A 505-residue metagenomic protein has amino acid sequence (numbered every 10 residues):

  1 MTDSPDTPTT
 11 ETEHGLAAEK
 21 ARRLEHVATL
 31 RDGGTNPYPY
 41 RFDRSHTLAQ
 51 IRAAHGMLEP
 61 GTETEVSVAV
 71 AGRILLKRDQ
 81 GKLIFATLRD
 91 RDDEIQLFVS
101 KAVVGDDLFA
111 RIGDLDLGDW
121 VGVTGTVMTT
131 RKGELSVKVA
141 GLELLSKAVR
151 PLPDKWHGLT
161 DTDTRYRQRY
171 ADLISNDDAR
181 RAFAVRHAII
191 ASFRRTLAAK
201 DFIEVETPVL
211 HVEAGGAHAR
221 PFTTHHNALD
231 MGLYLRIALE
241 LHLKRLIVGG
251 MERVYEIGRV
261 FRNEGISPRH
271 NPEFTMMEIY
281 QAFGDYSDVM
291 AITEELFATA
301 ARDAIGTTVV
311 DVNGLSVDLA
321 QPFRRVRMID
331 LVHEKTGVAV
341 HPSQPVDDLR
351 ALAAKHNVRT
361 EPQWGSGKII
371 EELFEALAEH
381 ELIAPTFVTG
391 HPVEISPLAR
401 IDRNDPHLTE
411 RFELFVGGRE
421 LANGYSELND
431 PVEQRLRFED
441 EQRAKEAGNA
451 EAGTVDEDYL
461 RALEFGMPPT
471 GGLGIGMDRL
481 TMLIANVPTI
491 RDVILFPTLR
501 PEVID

Functional and structural regions predicted by a protein language model:
T2-D3, T12, L16-A18, V27-G33 (+4 more regions): Class II aminoacyl-tRNA synthetase-like tRNA-binding/catalytic domains
D3-T7, R500: N-terminal membrane/targeting module of cytochrome P450s
L75, D93, M128, V149-R150 (+13 more regions): Short, glycine-/Ser/Thr-/acidic-enriched flexible segments
A214-P221, T299-G418, F438-M467, D505: Metal-assisted phosphate- and nucleotidyl-transfer catalytic regions
E252-V254, N271-M276, I383-P385, H407-R411 (+4 more regions): Active-site lining segments that contact anionic ligands and/or coordinate catalytic metals
M290-R302: M16/insulysin-pitrilysin zinc metalloprotease superfamily fold
V388, G424, G476: Hydrophobic, well-ordered secondary-structure elements that form the walls of internal hydrophobic environments
P431-D505: Active-site pocket scaffolds in enzymes
